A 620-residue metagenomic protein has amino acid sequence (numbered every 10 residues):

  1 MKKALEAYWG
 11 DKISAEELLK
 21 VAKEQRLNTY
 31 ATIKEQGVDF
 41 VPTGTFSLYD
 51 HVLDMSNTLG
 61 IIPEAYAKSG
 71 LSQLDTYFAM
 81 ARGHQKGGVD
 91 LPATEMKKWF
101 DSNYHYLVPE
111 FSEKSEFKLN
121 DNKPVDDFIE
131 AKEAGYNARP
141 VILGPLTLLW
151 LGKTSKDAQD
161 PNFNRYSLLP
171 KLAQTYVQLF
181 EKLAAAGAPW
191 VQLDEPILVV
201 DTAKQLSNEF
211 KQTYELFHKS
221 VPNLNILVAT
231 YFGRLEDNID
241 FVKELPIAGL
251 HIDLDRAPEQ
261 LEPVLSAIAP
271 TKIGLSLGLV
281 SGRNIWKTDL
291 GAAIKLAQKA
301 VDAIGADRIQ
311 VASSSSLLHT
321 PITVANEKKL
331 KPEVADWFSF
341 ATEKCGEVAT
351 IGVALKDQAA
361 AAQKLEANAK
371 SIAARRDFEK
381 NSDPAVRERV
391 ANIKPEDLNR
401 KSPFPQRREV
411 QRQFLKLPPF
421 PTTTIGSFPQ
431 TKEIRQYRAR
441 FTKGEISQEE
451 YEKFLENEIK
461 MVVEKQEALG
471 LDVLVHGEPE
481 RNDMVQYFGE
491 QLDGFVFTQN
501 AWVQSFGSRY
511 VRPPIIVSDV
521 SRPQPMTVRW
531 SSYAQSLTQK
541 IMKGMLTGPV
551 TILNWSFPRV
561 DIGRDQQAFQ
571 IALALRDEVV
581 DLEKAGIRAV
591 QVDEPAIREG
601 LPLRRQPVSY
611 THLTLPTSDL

Functional and structural regions predicted by a protein language model:
M1-L613, S618: Domain-level signal for soluble alpha/beta catalytic cores
